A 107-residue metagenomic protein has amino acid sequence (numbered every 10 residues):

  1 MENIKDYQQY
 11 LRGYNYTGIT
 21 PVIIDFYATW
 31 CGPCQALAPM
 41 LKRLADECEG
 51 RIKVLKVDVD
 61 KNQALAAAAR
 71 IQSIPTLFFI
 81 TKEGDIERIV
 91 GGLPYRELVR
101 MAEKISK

Functional and structural regions predicted by a protein language model:
M1-P21: A short beta-strand-turn-helix
I19-V22, Y27-W30, S73: Short pre-active-site segment immediately N-terminal to redox-active cysteine/selenocysteine motifs in thiol-based
I23-I24, V54, L77: Hydrophobic beta-strand anchors of alpha/beta hydrolase catalytic cores
C31-C34, L77: The canonical Cys-X-X-Cys-His
Q35-C48: Typically the conserved alpha-helix immediately C-terminal to a functionally engaged Cys/Sec in thioredoxin-like
V59-A67: Structural microenvironment flanking redox-active thiols in thiol-disulfide oxidoreductases
A68-Q72: A short glycine-leucine-enriched loop at secondary-structure breakpoints that most characteristically corresponds
S73, F78-K107: Non-catalytic, surface beta->alpha helical segment in thiol-disulfide oxidoreductase systems
